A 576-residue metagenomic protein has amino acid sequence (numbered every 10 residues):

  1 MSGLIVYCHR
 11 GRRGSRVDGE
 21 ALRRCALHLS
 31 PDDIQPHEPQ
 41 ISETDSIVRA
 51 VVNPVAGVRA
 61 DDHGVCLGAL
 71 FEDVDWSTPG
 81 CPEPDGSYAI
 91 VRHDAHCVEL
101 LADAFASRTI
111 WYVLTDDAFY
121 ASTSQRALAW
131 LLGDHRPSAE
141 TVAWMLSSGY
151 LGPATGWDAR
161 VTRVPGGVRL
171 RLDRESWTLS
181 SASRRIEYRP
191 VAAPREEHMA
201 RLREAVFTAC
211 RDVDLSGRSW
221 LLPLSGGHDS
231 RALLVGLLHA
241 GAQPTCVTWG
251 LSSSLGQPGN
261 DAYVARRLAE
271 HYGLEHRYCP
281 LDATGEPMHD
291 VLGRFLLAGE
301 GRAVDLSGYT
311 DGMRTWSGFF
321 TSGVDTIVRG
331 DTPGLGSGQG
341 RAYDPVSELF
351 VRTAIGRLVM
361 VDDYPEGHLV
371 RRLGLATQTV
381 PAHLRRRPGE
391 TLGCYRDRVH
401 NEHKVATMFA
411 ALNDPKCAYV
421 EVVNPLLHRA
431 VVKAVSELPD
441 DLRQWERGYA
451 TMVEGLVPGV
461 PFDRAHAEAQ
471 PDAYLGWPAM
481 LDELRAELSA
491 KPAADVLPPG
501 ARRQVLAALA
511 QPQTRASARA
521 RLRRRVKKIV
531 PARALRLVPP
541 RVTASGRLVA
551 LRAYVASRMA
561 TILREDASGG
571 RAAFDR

Functional and structural regions predicted by a protein language model:
M1-L281, D566: Cysteine-centered catalytic environments shared across enzyme families
M1-V6, A507-Q513, R521, L535-V542 (+1 more regions): Short amphipathic alpha-helical segments
G11-R16, H96-E99, R174, E187-G393 (+5 more regions): ATP-dependent adenylate-handling active sites, centered on carboxylate activation for C-N bond formation
I34, G133-R136, E140, A154-W157 (+10 more regions): Residue-level signal for secondary-structure boundary elements
E72-W76, R352-D362, L497-P499, A516-A518 (+4 more regions): An N-terminal alpha-helical hairpin/helix-loop-helix interaction module that forms a charged, gly/pro-flexible surface
S124, S138, P365-E366, V370-R371 (+1 more regions): Helix N-cap / beta->alpha transition motif
D397-V399: C-terminal non-catalytic interaction appendages of large macromolecular assemblies
G459-A544: PAPS-dependent sulfotransferase catalytic core
